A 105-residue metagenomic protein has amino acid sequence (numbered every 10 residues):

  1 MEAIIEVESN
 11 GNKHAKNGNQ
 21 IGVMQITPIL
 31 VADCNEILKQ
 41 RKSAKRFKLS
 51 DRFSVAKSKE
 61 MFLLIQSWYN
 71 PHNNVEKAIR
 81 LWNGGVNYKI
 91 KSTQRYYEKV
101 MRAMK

Functional and structural regions predicted by a protein language model:
M1-K105: Catalytic glycan-binding domains that act on GlcNAc-containing polysaccharides
